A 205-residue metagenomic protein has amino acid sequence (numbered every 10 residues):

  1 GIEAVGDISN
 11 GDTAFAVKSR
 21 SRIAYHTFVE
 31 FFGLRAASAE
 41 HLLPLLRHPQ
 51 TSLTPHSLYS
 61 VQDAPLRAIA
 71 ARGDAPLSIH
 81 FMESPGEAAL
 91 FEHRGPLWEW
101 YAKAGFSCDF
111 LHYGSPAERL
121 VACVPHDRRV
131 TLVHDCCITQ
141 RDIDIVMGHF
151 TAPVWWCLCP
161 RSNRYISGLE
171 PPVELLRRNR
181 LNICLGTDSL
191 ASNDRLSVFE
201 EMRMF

Functional and structural regions predicted by a protein language model:
I2-R72: Active-site loop-helix segments enriched in His/Asp/Glu that coordinate and activate a nucleophilic water at divalent
V5-G6, Y25-V29, T51-P55, L77-I79 (+3 more regions): Hydrophobic faces of well-ordered beta-strands that scaffold small-molecule active sites in alpha/beta enzyme cores
N10-G11, F28-L34, H56-L58, H80-G86 (+3 more regions): Active-site beta-loop-alpha junctions enriched in small/polar residues
A16, R67, D144-M147, E174: Alpha-helical segments flanking ligand/cofactor-binding loops in enzyme cores
R22-V29, S84-R129, H149-P153, M204-F205: Active-site gating loops and adjacent loop-to-helix segments of metal-dependent hydrolytic enzymes
R22-Y25, R72-P76, P125-V130, I145-C157 (+1 more regions): Glycine-enriched alpha-helix->loop->beta-strand junction motifs that scaffold or abut catalytic
A122-P125, L169-F205: His/Asp/Glu-enriched, well-ordered alpha-helical/loop segment that forms or immediately abuts the divalent-metal
